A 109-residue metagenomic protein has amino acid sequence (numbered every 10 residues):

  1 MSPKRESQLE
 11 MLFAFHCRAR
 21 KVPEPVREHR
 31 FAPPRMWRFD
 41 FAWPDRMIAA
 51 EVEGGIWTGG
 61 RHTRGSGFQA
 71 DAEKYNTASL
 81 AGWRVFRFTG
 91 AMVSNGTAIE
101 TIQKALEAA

Functional and structural regions predicted by a protein language model:
M1-A109: Nucleic-acid endo/exonuclease domains
